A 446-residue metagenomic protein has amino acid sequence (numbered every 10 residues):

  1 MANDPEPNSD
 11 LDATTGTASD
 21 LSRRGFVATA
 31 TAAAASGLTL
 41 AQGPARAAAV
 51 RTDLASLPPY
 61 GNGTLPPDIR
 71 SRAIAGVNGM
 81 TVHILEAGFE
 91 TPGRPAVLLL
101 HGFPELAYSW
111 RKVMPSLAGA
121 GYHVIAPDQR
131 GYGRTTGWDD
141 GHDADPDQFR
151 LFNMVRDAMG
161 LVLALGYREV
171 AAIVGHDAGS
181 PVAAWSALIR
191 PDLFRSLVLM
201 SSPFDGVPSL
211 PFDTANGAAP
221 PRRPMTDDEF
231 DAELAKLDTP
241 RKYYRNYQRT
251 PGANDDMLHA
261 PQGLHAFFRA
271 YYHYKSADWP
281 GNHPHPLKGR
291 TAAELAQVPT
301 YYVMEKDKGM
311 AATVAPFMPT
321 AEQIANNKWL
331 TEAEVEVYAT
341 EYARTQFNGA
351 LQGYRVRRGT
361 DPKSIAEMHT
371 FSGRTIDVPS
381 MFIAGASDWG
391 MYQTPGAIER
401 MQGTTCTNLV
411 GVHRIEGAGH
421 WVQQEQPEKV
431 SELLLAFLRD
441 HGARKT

Functional and structural regions predicted by a protein language model:
M1-L21: N-terminal secretory signal peptides
A18-G25, A34-D53: N-terminal twin-arginine translocation
T52-R72, V82, E90-T91, A96 (+3 more regions): Flexible "cap/lid" subdomain of the alpha/beta-hydrolase fold that forms the substrate-access gate
S71, V124-A126, V412-R414: Conserved beta-strand scaffold positions in the cores of enzyme catalytic domains, especially in NTP/NDP-utilizing
V77-G79: Glycine-centered tight beta-turn/hairpin loop motif at sheet-sheet or coil-to-beta transitions
L85-W138, H176: Conserved HGGG/HGGXW glycine-rich cap/lid loop of the alpha/beta-hydrolase fold
F103, A107-W110, A178, W185 (+2 more regions): Signature tryptophan residues that serve as conserved aromatic anchors
L409-T446: Catalytic active-site module of serine/aspartate enzymes centered on a nucleophile-bearing elbow/loop
